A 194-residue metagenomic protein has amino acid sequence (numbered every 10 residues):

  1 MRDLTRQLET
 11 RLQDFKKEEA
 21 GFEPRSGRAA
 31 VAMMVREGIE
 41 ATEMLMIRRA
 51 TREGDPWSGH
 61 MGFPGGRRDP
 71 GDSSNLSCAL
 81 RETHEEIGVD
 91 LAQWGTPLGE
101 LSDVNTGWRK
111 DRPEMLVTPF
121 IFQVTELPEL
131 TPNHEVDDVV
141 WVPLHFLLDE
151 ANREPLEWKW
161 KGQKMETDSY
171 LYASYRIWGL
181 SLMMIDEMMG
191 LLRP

Functional and structural regions predicted by a protein language model:
M1-F63, R67-P128, H145-L147, E157-P194: N-terminal leader/linker segments that precede catalytic domains of diphosphate-processing enzymes
F122, V136-V139: Amphipathic alpha-helical interface segments
P128-E135: Short, solvent-exposed recognition segments
V139-A151: Short, internal acidic amphipathic alpha-helical interface segments that mediate docking to partner proteins
